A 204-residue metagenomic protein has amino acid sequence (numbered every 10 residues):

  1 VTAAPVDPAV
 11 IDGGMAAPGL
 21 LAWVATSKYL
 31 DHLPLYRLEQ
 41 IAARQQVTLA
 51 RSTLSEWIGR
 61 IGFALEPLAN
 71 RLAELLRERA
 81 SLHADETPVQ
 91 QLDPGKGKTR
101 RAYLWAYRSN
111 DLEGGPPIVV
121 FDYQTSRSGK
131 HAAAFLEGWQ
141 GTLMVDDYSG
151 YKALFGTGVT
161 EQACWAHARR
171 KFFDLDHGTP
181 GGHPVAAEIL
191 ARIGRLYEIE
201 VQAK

Functional and structural regions predicted by a protein language model:
V1-K204: Catalytic center-proximal scaffold of phosphoryl-transfer enzymes
